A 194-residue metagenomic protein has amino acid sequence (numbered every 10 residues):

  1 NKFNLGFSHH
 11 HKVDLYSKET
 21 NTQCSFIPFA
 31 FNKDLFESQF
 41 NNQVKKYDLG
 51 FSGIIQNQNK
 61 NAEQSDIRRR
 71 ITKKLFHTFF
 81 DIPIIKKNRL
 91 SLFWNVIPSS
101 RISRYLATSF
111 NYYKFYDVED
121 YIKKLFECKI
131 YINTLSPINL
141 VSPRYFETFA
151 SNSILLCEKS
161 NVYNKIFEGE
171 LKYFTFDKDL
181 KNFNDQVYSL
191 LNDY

Functional and structural regions predicted by a protein language model:
N1-F146, I154-E170: Nucleotide-sugar donor-binding catalytic core of glycosyltransferases
H9, F176-D179: Alpha-helix N-cap recognition
E170-F176: A short acidic/histidine/glycine-rich donor-binding loop in glycosyltransferase catalytic cores
D179-Y194: C-terminal "capping" alpha-helix adjacent to the active site of nucleotide-linked donor transferases in cell-envelope
